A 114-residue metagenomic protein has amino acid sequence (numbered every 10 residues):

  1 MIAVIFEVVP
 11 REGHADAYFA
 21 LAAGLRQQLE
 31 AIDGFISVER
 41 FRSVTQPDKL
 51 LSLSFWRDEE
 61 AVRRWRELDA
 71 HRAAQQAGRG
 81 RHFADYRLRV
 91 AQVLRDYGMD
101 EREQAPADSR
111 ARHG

Functional and structural regions predicted by a protein language model:
M1-L50, R57-E67, H82-G114: Short S/T/G/P-rich N-terminal loop/turn motif that feeds into the first structured element of a domain
